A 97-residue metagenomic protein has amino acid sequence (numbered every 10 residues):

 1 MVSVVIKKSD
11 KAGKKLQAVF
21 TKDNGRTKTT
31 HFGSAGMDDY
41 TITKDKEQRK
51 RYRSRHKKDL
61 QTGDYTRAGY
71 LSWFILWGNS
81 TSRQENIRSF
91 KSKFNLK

Functional and structural regions predicted by a protein language model:
M1-K97: Arg/Lys-rich, low-complexity, intrinsically disordered basic segments
